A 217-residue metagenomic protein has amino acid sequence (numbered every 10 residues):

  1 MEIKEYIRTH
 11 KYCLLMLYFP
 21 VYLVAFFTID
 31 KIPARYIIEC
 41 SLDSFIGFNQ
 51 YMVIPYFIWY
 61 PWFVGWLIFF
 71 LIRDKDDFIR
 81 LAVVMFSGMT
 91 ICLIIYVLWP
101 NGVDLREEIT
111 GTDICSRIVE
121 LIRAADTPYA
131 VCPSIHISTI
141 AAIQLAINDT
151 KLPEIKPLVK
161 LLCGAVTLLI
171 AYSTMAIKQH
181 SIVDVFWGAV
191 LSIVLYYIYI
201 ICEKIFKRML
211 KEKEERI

Functional and structural regions predicted by a protein language model:
M1-V64, T110-C115, V119-L121: N-terminal transmembrane-helix/juxtamembrane module of multi-pass inner/ER membrane proteins
K11-L15, F19, V53, R80-L81 (+2 more regions): Residue-level signature of transmembrane alpha-helical entry/exit and packing/kink sites in multi-pass membrane
L23-T28, M89-L98, A165-M175: Aromatic-anchored segments of alpha-helical transmembrane domains
I29-L42, F48, L71-L158, F206-I217: Membrane-interface loops
W62-W66, A141-A146, A165-S173: Hydrophobic, membrane-inserted alpha-helices
R106-I109, T127-C132, L169-Y197: Interfacial helix-loop-helix junctions of multi-pass membrane proteins
I155-L168: Short hydrophobic alpha-helices at membrane interfaces in multi-pass membrane enzymes
T167, W187-I217: C-terminal membrane module of polytopic membrane proteins
